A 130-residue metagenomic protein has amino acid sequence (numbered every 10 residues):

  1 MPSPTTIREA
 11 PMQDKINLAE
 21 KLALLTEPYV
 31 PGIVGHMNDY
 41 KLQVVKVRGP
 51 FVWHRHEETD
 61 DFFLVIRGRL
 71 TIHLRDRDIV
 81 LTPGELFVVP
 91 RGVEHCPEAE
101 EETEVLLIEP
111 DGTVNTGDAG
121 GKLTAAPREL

Functional and structural regions predicted by a protein language model:
M1-P11: Short, Lys/Arg-enriched N-terminal segments with co-localized hydrophobic residues within the first ~10-30 amino acids
Q13-L22, G35, E100-L130: Double-stranded beta-helix
L18-W53, T59, G117: A short glycine-rich, His/Asp/Glu-containing loop-to-beta-strand
N38, I66-R67, T82-P83, E101: A cytosolic small-molecule/anion-sensing beta-strand core signal
D39-K41, R48-P50, R67-T71, D78 (+1 more regions): Short, charged/polar surface micro-motifs in flexible loops or helix N-caps
K46-V47, H56-H73, I108: Short, conserved beta-strand element in jelly-roll/cupin
I72-H73, V89, E94-E100, V105-L107: Short beta-strand His + acidic residue motifs that chelate non-heme Fe in jelly-roll/DSBH and cupin folds
R75-R91: Short acidic-glycine-tyrosine-enriched beta hairpin
